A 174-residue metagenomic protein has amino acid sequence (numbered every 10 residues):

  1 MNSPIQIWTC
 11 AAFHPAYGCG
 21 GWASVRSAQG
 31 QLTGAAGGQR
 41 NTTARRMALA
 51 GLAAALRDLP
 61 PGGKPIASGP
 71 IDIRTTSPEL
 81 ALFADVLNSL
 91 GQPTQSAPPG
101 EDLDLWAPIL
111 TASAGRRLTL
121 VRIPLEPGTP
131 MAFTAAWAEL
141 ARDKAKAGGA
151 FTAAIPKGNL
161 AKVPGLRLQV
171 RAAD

Functional and structural regions predicted by a protein language model:
M1-R46, R57-D58, K64, R167-D174: RNase H-like nuclease fold core
F13-A16, L52-A136: RNase H catalytic domain
V25-A28, T43, G91-T94, E139-D143: Short, low-complexity, polar/charged sequence segments that are solvent-exposed and flexible
T33-A36, A53, P99-L103, A147-F151: Short, surface-exposed, polar/charged, turn-prone segments marking secondary-structure boundaries
N41-R46, P60-G63, A107-T111, I155-A161: Low-complexity, flexible helical/coil segments
M47, G51: Loop-to-helix element that buttresses phosphate recognition and phosphoryl-transfer chemistry
P130-G148: Short, electropositive alpha-helical surface patch
K144-D174: Acidic two-metal-ion nuclease catalytic site recognized across multiple nuclease folds, prominently DnaQ/RNase D-T
